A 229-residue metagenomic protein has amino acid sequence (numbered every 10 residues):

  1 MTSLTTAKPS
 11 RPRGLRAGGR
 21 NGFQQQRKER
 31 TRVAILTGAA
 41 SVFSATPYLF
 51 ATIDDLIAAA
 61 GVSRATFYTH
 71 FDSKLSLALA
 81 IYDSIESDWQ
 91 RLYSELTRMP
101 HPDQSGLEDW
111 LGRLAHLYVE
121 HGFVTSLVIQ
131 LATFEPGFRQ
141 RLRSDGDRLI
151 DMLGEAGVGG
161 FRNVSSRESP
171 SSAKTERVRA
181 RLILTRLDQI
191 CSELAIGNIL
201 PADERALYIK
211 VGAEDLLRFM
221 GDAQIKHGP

Functional and structural regions predicted by a protein language model:
M1-T46, F50-A59, S76: Basic, helix-initiating cap at the start of DNA-binding domains
S3-R13, L117, E168-I196, E204-R218: Hydrophobic alpha-helical segments that form the core of small-molecule binding pockets and/or dimer interfaces
R30-S41, A45, A59, S76-L96 (+5 more regions): Alpha-helical structural segments
G61-F71: Short hydrophobic/aromatic patch on the recognition helix
Q90, E120, P136-S165, R177-T185 (+3 more regions): Amphipathic alpha-helical packing segments from all-alpha helical-bundle domains
Q104-I129, D151-G154, L184-D188: Helical hydrophobic small-molecule/effector-binding pocket
Y118-R139, Q189-I199: Amphipathic alpha-helical segments used for helix-helix packing
D222-P229: C-terminal effector-binding regulatory domain of bacterial HTH transcription factors
